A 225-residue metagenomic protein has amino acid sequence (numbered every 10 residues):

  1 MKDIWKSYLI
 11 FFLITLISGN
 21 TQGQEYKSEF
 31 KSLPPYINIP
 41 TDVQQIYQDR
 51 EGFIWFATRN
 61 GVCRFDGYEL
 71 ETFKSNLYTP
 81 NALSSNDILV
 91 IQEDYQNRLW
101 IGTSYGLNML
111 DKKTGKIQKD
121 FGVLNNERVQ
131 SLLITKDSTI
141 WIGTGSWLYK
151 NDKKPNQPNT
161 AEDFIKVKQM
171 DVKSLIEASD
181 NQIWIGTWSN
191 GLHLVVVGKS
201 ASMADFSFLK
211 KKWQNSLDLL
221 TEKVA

Functional and structural regions predicted by a protein language model:
M1-A225: Carboxylate-rich, polar loop motifs that coordinate divalent cations or form catalytic acidic clusters
